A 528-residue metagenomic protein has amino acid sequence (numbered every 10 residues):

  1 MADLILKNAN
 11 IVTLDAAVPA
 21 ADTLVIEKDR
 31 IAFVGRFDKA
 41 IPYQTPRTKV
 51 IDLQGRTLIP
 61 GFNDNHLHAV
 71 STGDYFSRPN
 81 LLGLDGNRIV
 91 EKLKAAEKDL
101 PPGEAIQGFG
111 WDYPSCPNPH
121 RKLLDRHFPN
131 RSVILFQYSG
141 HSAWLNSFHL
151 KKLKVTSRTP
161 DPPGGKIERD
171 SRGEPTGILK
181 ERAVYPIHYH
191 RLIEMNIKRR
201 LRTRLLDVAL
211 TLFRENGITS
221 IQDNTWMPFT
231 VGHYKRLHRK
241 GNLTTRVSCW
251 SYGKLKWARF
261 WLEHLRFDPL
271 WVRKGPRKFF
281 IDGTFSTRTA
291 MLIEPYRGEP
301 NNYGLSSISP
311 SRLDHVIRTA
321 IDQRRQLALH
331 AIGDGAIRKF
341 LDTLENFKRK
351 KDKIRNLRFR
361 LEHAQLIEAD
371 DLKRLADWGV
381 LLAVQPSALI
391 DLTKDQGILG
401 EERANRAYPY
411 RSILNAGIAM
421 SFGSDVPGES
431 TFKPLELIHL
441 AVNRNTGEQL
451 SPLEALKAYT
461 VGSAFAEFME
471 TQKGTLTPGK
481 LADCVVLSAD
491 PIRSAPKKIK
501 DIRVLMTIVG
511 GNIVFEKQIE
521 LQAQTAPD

Functional and structural regions predicted by a protein language model:
A2-K7, V12, A16-F260, S286-A336 (+8 more regions): Divalent metal-binding segments
K7, E27-K28, I281, K480 (+1 more regions): A cytosolic small-molecule/anion-sensing beta-strand core signal
H68, V272-T289, V380-L389: Non-cysteine beta-strand/loop elements that form the S-adenosyl-L-methionine
A96, L212, F465-A466, V514: Short alpha-helical functional segments enriched in proximate histidine and acidic residues
L145, K256-F260, L392-Q396, F432 (+1 more regions): Short, charged, surface-exposed secondary-structure boundary motifs
I193, I317-A328, G335-F359, H363-A364 (+4 more regions): His/Asp/Glu-enriched, well-ordered alpha-helical/loop segment that forms or immediately abuts the divalent-metal
H238-G241, E263-V272, L375-G379: Acidic (Asp/Glu)-rich catalytic clusters
